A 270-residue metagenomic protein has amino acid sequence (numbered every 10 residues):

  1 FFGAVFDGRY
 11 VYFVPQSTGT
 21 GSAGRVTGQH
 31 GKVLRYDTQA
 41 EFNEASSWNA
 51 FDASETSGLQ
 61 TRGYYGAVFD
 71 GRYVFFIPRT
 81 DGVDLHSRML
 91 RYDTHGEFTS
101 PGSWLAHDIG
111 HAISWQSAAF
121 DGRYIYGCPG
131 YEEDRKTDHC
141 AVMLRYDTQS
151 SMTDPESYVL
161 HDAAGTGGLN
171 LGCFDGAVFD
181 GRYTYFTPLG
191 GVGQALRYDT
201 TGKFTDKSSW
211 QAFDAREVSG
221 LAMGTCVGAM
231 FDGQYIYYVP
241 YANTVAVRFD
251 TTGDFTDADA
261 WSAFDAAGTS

Functional and structural regions predicted by a protein language model:
F1-A4, T269-S270: Short intrinsically disordered, low-complexity coil segments enriched in acidic
F6-G8, F69-G71, F120-G122, F179-G181 (+1 more regions): Residue-level detector of Asp-centered blade-edge/turn motifs that repeat once per structural unit in beta-propeller
V11-V14, V74-I77, Y124-C128, T184-T187 (+1 more regions): Conserved beta-propeller blade signature
Q16-R62, R79-Q116, F120, E133-C173 (+2 more regions): Trp- and S/T/G-rich repeat-edge/linker motifs of beta-rich repeat architectures
